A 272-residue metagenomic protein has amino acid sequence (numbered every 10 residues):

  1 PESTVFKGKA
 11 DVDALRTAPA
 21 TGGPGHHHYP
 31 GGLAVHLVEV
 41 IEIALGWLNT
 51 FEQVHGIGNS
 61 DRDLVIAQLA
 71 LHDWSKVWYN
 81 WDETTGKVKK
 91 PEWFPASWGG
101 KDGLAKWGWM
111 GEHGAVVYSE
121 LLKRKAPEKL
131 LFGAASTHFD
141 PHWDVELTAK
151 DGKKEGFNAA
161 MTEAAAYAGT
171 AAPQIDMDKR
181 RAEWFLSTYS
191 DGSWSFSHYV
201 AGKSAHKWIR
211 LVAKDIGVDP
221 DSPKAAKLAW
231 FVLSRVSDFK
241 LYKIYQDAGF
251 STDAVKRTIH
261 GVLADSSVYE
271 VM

Functional and structural regions predicted by a protein language model:
P1-P19, M272: Non-catalytic interface/linker regions that flank or bridge core catalytic/transmembrane domains
A18-G23, L45-L48: Short amphipathic alpha-helical segments and their helix-coil junctions
P24, Y29-G31, V35, N49-D221 (+1 more regions): Divalent metal-dependent catalytic cores for phosphoryl transfer on phosphate-bearing substrates
H36-L45: Helix-hairpin-helix/helix-loop-helix acidic hairpins
A44-L48, L121, V255: Hydrophobic residues within well-ordered, non-membrane alpha-helices that form the packing/core of soluble catalytic
S204-K207, V212-M272: A positional "C-terminalness" feature that preferentially activates on distal terminal regions of long, nucleic
